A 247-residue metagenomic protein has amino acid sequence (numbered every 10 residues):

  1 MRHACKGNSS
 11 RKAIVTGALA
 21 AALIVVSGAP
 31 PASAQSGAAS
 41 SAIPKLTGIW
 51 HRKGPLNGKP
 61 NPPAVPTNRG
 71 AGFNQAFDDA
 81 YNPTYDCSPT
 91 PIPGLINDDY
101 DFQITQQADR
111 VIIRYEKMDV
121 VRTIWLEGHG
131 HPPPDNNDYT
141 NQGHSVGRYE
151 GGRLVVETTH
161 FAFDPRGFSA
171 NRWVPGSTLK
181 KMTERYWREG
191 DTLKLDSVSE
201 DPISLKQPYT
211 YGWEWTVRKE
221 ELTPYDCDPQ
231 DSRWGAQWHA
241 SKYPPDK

Functional and structural regions predicted by a protein language model:
M1-R11: N-terminal secretory signal peptides that target proteins for export/translocation
C5, I14-V15, P55: Sequence-pattern detector for short linear motifs and compositional/periodic biases rather than a specific fold
K6-G7, I24, P30-S33: Intrinsic disorder/low-complexity segments
R11, A20-A22, A39: Generic short amphipathic/hydrophobic targeting helices enriched at N-termini, encompassing Sec-type signal peptides
A13-I14, P31: Low-complexity, intrinsically disordered segments with a bias for serine/threonine
T16-V26: Bacterial N-terminal signal peptides
A32-K247: PEST-like low-complexity, intrinsically disordered acidic/proline/serine-rich tracts that flank trafficking/processing
